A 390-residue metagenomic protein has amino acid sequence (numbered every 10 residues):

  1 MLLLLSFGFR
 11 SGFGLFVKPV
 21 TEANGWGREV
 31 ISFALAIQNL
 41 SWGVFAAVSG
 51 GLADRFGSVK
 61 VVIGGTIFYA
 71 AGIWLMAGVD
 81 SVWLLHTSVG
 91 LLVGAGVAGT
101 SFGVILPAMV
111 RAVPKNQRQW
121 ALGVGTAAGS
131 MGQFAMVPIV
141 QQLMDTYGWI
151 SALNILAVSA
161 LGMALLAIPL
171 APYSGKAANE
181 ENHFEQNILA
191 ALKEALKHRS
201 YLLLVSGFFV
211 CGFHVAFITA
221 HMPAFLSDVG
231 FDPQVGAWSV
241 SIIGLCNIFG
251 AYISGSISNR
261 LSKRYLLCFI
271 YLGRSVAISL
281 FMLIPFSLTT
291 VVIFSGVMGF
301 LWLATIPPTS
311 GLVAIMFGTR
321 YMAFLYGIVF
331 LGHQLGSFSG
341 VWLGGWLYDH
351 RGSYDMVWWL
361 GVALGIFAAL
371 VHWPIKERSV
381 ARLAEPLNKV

Functional and structural regions predicted by a protein language model:
F13-V17, H198-Y252: Extracytoplasmic gate region of multi-pass secondary transporters
V20, G99-V113, A304-F317: Intracellular juxtamembrane helix-capping segments at the cytosolic ends of symmetry-related transmembrane helices
V44-W83: Conserved MFS/SLC helix-loop-helix module at the cytosolic interface between two early adjacent transmembrane helices
G72, L84-T100, F209, T290-A304: Hydrophobic core of transmembrane alpha-helices in multi-pass small-molecule transporters, especially MFS/SLC-type
V89-A127: Cytoplasmic helix-loop-helix junction between adjacent transmembrane helices in 12-TM secondary transporters
G125-G175: Helix-loop-helix hairpin linking two adjacent transmembrane segments in secondary transporters
P169-A190, A381-N388: Flexible cytoplasmic inter-helical loops of multi-pass small-molecule transporters
F217, I243-N247, I253, S258-L312: C-terminal transmembrane helical hairpin of 12-TM major facilitator-type secondary transporters
